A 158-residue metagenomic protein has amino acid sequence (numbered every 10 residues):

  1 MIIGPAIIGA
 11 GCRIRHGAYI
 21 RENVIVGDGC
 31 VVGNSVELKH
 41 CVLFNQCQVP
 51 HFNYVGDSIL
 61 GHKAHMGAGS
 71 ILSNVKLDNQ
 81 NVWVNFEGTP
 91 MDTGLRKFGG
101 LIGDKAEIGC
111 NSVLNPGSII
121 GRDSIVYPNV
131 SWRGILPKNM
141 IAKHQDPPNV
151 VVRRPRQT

Functional and structural regions predicted by a protein language model:
M1-G17: Extended, small-residue-rich solenoid/repeat segments and analogous flexible loops that form exposed scaffolds
I3, V31, R96: Short, flexible, glycine/charge-rich loop motifs used to bind or transfer phosphoryl groups or to couple energy/partner
G27-G33: Surface-exposed extracellular loop regions of Gram-negative outer-membrane beta-barrel proteins
N34-S35, H40-T158: Glycine-rich hexapeptide-repeat left-handed beta-helix
